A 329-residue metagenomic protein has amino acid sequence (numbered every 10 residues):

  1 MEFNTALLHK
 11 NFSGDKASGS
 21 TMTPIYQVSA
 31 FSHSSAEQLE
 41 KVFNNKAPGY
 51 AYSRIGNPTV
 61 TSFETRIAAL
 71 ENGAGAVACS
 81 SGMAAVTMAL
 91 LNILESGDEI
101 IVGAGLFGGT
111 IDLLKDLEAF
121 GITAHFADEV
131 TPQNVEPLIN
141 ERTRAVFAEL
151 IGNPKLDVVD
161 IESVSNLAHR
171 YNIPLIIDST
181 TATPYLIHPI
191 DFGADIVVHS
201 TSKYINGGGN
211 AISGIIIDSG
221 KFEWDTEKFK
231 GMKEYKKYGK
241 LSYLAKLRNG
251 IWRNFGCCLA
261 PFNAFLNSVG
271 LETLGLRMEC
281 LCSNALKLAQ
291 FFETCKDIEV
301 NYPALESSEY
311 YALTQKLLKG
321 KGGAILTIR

Functional and structural regions predicted by a protein language model:
M1-A47, K321: N-terminal glycine-rich, Lys/His-bearing helix-loop that initiates the first secondary-structure elements of many
L7-K16, A76-C295, N301: Conserved PLP-enzyme active-site core in the AAT-like
A30, D218-F222, R329: Short loop segments at secondary-structure junctions
A30, S35-A84, G109-D116: Conserved N-terminal alpha-helix of the aminotransferase class I/II PLP-enzyme fold
H33, T131-V135, S308-Y310: A short acidic, often aromatic-flanked loop/helix-cap motif at beta-alpha or helix-coil junctions that lines enzyme
A47, A264, L271, K321-I325: Short, solvent-exposed beta-strand edge segments and adjacent coil->beta transition regions
L70-E71, E118, G209, K319-G322: Short glycine-enriched loop/turn motifs at secondary-structure junctions
V300-R329: Conserved PLP-binding catalytic core of the aspartate aminotransferase-like
